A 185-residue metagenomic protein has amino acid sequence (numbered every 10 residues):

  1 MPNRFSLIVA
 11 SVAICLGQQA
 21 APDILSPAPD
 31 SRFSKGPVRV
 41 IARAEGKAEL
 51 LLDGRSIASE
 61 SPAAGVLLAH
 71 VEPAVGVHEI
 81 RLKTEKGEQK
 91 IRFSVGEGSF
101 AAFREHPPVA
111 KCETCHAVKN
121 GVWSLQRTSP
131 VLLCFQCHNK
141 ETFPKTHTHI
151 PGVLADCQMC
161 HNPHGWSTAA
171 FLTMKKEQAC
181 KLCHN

Functional and structural regions predicted by a protein language model:
M1-I8: Bacterial N-terminal signal peptides that target proteins for export
V9-Q18: Hydrophobic h-region of N-terminal signal peptides that target proteins for export in Gram-negative bacteria
G17-N185: Short sequence/structural segments immediately N-terminal
